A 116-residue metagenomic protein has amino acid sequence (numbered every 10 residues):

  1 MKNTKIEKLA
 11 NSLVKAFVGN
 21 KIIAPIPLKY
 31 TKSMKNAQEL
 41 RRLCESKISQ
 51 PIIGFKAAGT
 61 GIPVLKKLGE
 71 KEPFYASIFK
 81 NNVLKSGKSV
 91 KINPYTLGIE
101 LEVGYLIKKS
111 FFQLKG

Functional and structural regions predicted by a protein language model:
K2-G116: Active-site microenvironments in enzyme catalytic cores
